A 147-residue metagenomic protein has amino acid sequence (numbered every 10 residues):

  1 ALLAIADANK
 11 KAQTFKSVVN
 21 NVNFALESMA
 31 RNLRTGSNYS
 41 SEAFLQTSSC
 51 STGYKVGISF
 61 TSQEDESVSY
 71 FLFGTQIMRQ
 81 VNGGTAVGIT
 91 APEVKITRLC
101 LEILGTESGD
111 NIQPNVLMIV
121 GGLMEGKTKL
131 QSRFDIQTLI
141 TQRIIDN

Functional and structural regions predicted by a protein language model:
A1-A30: Aliphatic-rich helix starts adjacent to a transmembrane/signal segment
V18, V22, N111, K129: Aromatic-acidic/polar surface patches that form glycan- and anion
N21, G53-K55, Q113: Short connector loops at helix/strand junctions that flank enzyme active sites, especially segments positioning acidic
N23, R34, M78-R79, R143: Short, cationic motifs built from Arg/Lys/His that form the positively charged side of catalytic pockets
S41-G109, R133: Type IV pilin-like appendage domain
T85-P92, I96-E102, Q113-N147: Low-complexity, S/T/G/P-rich flexible repeat/linker segments used as non-globular hinges and stalks within
